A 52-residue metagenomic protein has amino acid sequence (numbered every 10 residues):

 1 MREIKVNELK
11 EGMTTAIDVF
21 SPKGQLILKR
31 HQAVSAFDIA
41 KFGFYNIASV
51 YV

Functional and structural regions predicted by a protein language model:
M1-V52: Terminal helices and disordered tails flanking the catalytic cores of nucleotide-processing hydrolases
